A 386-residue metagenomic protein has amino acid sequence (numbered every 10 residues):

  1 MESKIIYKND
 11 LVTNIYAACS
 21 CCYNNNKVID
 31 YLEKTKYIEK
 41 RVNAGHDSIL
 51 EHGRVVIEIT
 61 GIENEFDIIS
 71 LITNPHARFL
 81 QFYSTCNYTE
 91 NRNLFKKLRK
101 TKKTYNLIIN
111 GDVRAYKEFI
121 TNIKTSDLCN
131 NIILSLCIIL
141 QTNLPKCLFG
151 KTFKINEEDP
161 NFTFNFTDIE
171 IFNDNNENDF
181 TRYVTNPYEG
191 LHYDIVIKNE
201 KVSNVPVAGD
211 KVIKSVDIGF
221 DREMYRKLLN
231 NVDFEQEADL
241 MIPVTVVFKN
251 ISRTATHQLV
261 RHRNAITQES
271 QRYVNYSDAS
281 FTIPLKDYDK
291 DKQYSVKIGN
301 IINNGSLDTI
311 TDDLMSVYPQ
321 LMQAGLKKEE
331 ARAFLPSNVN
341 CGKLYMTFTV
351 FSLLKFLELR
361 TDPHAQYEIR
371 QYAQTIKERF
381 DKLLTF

Functional and structural regions predicted by a protein language model:
M1-F386: Family-specific signature for flavin-dependent thymidylate synthase
